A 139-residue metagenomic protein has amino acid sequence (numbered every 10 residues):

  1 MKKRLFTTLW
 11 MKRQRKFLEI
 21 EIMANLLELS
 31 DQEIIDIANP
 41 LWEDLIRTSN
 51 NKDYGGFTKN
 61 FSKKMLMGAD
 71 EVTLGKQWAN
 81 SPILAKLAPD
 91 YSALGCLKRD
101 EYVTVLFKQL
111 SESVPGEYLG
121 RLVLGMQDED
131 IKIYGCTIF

Functional and structural regions predicted by a protein language model:
K2-N51: Short, low-complexity N-terminal intrinsically disordered segments enriched in polar/charged residues
L5, K16, D53-G56, N60 (+3 more regions): Intrinsic disorder/low-structure terminal segments
L18-L26, K63-G68, L122-L124: Charged, low-complexity, helix/coiled-coil-prone segments
M23-L27, I35-D36, K52-K59, A85 (+2 more regions): A generic structural signal for ordered alpha-helices
N39-P40, G55-C96: Short solvent-exposed beta->alpha transition segments
K76-M126, G135-F139: Surface-exposed, charged secondary-structure patches
E129: Short glycine-/polar-rich loops that comprise or flank the Walker A/P-loop and associated switch/sensor motifs
